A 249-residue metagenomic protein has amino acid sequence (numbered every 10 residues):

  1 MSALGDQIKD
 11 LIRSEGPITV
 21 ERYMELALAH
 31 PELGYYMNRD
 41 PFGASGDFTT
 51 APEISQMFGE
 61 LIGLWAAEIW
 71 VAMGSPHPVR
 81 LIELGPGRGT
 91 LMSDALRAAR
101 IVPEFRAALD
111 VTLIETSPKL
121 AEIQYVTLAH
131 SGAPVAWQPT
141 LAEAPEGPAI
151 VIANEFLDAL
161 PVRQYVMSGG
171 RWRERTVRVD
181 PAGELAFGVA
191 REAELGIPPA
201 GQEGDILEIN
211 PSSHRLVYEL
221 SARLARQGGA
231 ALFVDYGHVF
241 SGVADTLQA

Functional and structural regions predicted by a protein language model:
M1-L84, R88-P148, Y165: Rossmann-like AdoMet
Q7-D10, P145-A249: Class I S-adenosyl-L-methionine
